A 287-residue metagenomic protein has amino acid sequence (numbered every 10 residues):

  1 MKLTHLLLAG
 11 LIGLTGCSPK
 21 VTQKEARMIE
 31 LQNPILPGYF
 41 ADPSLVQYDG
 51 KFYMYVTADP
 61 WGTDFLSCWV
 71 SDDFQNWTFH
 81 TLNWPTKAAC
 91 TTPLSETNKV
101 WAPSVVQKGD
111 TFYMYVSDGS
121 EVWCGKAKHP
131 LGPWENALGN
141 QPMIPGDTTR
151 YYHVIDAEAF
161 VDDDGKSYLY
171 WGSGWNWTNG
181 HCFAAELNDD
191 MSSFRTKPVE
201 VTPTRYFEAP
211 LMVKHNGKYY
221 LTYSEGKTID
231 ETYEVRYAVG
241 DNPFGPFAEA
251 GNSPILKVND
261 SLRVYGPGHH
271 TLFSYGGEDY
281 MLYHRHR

Functional and structural regions predicted by a protein language model:
M1-A26: Bacterial Sec-dependent N-terminal signal peptides
C17-R287: Carbohydrate-active catalytic/glycan-binding domains of CAZyme proteins, especially the secreted or lumenal ectodomains
